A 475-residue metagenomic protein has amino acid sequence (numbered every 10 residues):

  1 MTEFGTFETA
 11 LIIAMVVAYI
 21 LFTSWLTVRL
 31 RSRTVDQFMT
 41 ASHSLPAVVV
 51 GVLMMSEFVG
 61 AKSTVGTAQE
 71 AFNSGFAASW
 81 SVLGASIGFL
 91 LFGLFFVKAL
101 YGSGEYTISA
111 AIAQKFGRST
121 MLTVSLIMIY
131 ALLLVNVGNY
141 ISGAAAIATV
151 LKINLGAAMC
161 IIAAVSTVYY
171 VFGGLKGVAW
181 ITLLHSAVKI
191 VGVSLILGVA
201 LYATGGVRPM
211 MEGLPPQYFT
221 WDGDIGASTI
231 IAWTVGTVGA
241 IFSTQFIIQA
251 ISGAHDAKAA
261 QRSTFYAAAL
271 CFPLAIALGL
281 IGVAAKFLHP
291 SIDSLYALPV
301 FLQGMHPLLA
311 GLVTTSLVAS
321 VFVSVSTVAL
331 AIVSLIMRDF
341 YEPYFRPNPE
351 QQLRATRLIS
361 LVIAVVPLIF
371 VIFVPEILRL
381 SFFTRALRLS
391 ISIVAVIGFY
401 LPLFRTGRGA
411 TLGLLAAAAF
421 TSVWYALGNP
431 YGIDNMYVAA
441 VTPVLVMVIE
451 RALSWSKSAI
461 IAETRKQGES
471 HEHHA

Functional and structural regions predicted by a protein language model:
M1-A475: Membrane-embedded helix-loop-helix hairpins and adjacent transmembrane boundary segments in multi-pass transporters
